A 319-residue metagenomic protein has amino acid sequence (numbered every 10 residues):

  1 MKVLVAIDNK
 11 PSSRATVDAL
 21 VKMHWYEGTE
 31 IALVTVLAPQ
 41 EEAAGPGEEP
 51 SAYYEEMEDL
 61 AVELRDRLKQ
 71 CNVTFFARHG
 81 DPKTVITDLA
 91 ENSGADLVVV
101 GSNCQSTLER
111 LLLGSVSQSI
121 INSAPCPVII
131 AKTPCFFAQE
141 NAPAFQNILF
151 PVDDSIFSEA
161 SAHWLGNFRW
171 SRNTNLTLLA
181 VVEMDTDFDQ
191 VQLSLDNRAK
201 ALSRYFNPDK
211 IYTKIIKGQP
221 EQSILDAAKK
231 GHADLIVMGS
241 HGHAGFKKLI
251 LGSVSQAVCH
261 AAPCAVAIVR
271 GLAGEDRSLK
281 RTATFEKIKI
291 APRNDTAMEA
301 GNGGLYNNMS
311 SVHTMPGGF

Functional and structural regions predicted by a protein language model:
M1-A15, W25, L97, N122-H163 (+1 more regions): Intrinsically disordered or low-complexity boundary/linker segments at protein termini and domain junctions
K2, D88-A138, K229-R277, E286-K289: Gly/Ser-rich helix-loop-strand patches that form or flank binding pockets for ribonucleotide-derived cofactors
K2, G28-A32, N72, Q146-N147 (+2 more regions): Residues at the starts of beta-strands that form the adenosine-phosphate
K22, E27-D59, T174-N197, S223 (+1 more regions): Acidic, proline/glycine-rich short linear motifs
K22-W25, D66, E91-N92, N122 (+4 more regions): Solvent-exposed polar/charged
A32-V34, T74-R78, I129, T177-L179 (+2 more regions): General small-molecule cofactor/ligand-binding pocket signal
D66-V98, R204-M238, H243-A244, A273-T284 (+1 more regions): Structural beta-alpha unit
H163-G166, L202: Anionic-ligand binding region
